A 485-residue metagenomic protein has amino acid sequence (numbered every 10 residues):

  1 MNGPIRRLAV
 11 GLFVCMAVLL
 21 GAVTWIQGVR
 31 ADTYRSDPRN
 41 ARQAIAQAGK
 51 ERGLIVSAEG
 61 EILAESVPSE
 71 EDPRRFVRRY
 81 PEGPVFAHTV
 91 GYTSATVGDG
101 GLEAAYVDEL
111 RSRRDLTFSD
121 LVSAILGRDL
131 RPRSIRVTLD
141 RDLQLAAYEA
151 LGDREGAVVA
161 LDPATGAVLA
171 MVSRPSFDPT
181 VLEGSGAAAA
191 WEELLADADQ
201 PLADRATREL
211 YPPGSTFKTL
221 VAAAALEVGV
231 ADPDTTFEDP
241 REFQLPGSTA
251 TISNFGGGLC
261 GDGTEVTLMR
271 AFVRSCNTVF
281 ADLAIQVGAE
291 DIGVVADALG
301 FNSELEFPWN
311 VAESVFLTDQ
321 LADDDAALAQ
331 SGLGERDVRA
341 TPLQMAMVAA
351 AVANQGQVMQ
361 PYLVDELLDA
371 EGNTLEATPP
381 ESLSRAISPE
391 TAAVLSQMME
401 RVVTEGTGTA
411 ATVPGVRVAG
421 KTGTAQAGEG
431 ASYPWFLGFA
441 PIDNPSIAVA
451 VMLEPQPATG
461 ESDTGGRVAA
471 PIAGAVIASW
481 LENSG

Functional and structural regions predicted by a protein language model:
M1-A190, A198-D204, R208-S215, V230-E238 (+5 more regions): Periplasmic/cell-envelope proteins involved in peptidoglycan metabolism and beta-lactam response
E59, V122, A164, V168-S215 (+2 more regions): Beta-lactam-recognizing serine transpeptidase/beta-lactamase-like catalytic domain environment
